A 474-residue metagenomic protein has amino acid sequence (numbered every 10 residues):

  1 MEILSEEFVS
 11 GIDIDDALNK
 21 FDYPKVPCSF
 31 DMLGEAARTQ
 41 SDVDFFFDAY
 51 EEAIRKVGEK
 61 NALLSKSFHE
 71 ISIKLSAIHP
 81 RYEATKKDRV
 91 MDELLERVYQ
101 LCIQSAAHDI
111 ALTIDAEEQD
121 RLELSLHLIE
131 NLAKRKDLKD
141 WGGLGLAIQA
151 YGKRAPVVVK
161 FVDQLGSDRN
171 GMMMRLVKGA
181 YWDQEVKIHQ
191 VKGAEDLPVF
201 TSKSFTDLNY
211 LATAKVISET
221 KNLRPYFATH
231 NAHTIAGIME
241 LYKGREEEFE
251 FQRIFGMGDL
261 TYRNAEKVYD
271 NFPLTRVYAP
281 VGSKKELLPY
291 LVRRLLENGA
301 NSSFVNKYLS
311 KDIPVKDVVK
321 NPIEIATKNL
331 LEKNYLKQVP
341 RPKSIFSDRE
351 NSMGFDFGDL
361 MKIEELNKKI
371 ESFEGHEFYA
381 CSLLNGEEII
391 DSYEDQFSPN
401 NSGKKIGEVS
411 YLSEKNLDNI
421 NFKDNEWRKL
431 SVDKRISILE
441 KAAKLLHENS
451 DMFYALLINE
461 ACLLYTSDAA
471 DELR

Functional and structural regions predicted by a protein language model:
M1-N351: Positively charged, amphipathic and often flexible ligand-engagement surfaces
P24-V26, A443-L446: Core structural elements
F46, L94, A442-L445, S467: Amphipathic alpha-helix face/heptad-repeat signature
V98, A214, L417-N421, S450: Hydrophobic faces of stable alpha-helices that mediate helix-helix packing
D270, E286-P289, R293-L417, K429 (+3 more regions): Terminal low-complexity tails and localization/encapsulation signals of metabolic enzymes
H447-F453: Extended, amphipathic, non-transmembrane alpha-helical segments
L456-L463: Short linear capping/connector segments at secondary-structure termini
Y465-R474: Single conserved hydrophobic/aromatic residue that forms the stacking wall/gate of nucleotide- or nucleobase-binding
